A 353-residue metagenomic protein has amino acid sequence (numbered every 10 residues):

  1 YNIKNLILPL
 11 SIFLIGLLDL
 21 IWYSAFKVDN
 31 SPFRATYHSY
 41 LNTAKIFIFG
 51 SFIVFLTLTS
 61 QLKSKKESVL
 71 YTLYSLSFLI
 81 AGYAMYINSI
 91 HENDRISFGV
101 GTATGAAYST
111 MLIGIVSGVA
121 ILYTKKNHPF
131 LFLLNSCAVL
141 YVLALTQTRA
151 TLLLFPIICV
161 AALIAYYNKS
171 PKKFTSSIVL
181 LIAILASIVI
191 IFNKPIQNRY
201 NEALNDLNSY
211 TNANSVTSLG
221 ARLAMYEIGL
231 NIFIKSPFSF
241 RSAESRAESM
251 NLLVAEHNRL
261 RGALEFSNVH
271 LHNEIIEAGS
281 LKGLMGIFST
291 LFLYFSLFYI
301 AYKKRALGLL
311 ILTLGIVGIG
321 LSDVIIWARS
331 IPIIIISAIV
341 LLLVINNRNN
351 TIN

Functional and structural regions predicted by a protein language model:
Y1-F26, T57-E67, Y71, I121-F130 (+1 more regions): Transmembrane signal-anchor hairpin modules in multi-pass inner-membrane enzymes, especially those that act on
I7-Y23, N30-T57, S68-T72, S77 (+1 more regions): Aromatic-anchored transmembrane helix interface
I21-P32, M85-D94: Juxtamembrane "helix-exit" motif on the non-cytosolic side of transmembrane helices
F49-E92, A103-N168, I191: Alpha-helical transmembrane segments of multi-pass inner-membrane proteins
Y166-N212, L230-I234: A membrane-periplasm/extracellular boundary helix in multi-pass inner-membrane enzymes that assemble envelope glycans
K173-S176, S280-L314: Hydrophobic transmembrane alpha-helices and their immediate junctions
V216-G220, A224-E227, I234-K235, R241-K282: Long extracytoplasmic/lumenal interhelical loops at the membrane interface of multi-pass membrane proteins
L312-V317, I326-N353: Transmembrane alpha-helices of multi-pass inner-membrane enzymes
